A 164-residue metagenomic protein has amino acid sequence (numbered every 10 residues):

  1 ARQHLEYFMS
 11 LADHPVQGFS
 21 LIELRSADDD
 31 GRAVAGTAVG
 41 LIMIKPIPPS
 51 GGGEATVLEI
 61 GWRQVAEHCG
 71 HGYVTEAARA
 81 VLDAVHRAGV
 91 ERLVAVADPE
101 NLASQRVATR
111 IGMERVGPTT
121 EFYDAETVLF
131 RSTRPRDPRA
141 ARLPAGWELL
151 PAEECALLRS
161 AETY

Functional and structural regions predicted by a protein language model:
A1-E67, R79-D98, E114-Y164: GNAT-family acyltransferases
G70-T75: Glycine-rich acyl-CoA binding loop
N101: Conserved histidine-centered catalytic loops in small-molecule metabolism enzymes
S104: Catalytic nucleophile serine of serine hydrolases, specifically the conserved "nucleophile elbow" pentapeptide
A108: Conserved active-site tyrosine of GNAT-family acetyltransferases
